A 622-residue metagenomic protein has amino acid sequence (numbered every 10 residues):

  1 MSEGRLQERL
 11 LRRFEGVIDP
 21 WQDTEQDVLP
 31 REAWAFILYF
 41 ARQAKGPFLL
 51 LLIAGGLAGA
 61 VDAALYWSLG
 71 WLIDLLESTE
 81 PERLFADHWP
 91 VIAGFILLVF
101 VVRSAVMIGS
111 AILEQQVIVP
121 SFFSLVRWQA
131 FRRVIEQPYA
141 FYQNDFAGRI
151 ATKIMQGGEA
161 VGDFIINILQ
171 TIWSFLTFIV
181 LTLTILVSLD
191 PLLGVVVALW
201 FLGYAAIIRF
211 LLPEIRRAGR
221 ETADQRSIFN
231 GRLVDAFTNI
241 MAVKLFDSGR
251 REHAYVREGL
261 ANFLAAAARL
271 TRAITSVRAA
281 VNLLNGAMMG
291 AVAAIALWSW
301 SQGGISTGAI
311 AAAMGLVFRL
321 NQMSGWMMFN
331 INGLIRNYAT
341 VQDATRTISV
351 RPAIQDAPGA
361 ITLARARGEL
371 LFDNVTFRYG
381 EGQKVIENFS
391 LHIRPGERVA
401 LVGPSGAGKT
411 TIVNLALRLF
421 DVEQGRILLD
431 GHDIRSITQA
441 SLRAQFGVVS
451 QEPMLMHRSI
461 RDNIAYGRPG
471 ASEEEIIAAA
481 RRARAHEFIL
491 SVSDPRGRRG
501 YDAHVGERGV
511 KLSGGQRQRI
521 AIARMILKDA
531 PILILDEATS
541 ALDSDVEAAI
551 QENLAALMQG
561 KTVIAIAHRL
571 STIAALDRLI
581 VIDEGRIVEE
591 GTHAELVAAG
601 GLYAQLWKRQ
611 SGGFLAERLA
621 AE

Functional and structural regions predicted by a protein language model:
M1-D62, E77-F95, S110-I118, R132 (+8 more regions): Membrane-integrated ABC transporters
A33, A41, S110-Q115, V119 (+3 more regions): Juxtamembrane loop-to-helix connectors within ABC transporter transmembrane domains
F48-V106, V187-G194, A294, G303-T307: Transmembrane helix-loop-helix hairpins at lipid-water interfaces of multipass membrane proteins, especially the type-1
I53, L65, I118, M155-L199 (+1 more regions): Hydrophobic alpha-helical transmembrane segments of ABC transporter permease domains
V134, V256, F372-N374: Conserved catalytic Walker-motif region of ABC-type ATPase nucleotide-binding domains
D145-G148, E221-R269, V341-D343, T347 (+1 more regions): Loop segments that connect adjacent transmembrane helices in multi-pass transporters
S248, R272, R319-T347: Cytosolic ends of transmembrane helices, especially the final helix of ABC transmembrane type-1 domains
L363-E622: ABC-type nucleotide-binding domain
